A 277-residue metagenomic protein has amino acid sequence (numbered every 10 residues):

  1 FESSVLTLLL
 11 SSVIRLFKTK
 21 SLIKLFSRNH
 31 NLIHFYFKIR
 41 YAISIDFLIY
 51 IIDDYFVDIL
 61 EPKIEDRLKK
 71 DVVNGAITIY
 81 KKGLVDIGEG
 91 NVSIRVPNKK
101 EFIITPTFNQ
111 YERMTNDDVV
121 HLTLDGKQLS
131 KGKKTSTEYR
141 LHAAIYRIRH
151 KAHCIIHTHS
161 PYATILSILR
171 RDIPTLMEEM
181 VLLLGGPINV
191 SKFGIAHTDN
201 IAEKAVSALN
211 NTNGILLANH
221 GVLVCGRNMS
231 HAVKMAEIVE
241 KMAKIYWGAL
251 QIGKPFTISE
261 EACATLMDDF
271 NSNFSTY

Functional and structural regions predicted by a protein language model:
F1-S3, R15, K38, M177 (+2 more regions): Generic signature of intrinsically disordered, low-complexity, basic-rich segments and short cationic peptides
E2-V5, V13, A42, D46 (+1 more regions): Acidic, Ala/Val/Gly-enriched low-complexity intrinsically disordered segments
S3-S4, S11-S21, S27-R28: Low-acidity, Ser/Thr- and Arg-rich intrinsically disordered low-complexity segments
L8-S11, T19, H34, V96 (+2 more regions): Residues at secondary-structure transition points
L22, S27-F37, F47-L48: Short hydrophobic targeting helices and cationic amphipathic motifs that mediate membrane/organellar targeting
I52-Y277: Glycine-rich flexible loops
